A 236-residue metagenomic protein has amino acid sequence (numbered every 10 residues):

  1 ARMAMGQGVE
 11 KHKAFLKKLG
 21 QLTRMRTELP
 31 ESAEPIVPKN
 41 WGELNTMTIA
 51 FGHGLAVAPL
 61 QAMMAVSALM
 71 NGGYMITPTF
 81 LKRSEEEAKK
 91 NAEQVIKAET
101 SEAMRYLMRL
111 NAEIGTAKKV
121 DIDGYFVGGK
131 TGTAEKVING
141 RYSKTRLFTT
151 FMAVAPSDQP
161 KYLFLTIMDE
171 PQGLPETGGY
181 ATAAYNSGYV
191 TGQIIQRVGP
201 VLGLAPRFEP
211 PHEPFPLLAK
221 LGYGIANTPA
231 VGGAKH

Functional and structural regions predicted by a protein language model:
A1-E170, A183, S187, I225-N227 (+1 more regions): Beta-lactam-recognizing serine transpeptidase/beta-lactamase-like catalytic domain environment
E86-A92, T182-H236: Short, gly/Ser/Thr-rich active-site loops of penicillin-recognizing serine hydrolases
E170, L174, V201-L202: C-terminal transmembrane module of polytopic membrane proteins
L174-Y180: Short acidic, glycine/proline-rich loop/turn micro-motifs
